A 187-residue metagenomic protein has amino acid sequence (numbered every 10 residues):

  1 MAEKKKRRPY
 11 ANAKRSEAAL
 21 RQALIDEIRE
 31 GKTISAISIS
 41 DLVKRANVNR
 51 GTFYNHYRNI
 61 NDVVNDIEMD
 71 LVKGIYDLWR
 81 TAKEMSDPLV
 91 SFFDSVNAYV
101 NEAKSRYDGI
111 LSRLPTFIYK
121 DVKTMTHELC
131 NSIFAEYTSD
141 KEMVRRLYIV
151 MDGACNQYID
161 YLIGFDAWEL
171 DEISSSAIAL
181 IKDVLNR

Functional and structural regions predicted by a protein language model:
M1-R29: Basic, helix-initiating cap at the start of DNA-binding domains
D26-I34, D77-T81, E102-R106, A135-E136 (+1 more regions): Basic, amphipathic alpha-helical hairpins
E30-D62: Helix-turn-helix
H56, T126, C130, V184-L185: Terminal, non-globular segments
I67-R80: Short, basic, alpha-helical segments at the C-terminal edge of helix-turn-helix-like DNA-binding modules
W79-S105: Hydrophobic alpha-helical connector segments
L114-D152, N156, I178: Amphipathic alpha-helical packing segments from all-alpha helical-bundle domains
V150-W168, I181-R187: Amphipathic C-terminal alpha-helical segment
